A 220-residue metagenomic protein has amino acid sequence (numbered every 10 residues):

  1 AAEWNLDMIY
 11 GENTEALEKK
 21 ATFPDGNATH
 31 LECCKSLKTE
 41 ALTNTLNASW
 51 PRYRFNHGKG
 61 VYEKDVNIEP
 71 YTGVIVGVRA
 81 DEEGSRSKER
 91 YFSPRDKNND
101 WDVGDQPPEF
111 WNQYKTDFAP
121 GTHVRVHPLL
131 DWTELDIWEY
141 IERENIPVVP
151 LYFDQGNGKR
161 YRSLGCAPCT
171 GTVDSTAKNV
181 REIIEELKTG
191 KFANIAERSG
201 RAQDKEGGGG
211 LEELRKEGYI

Functional and structural regions predicted by a protein language model:
A1-I220: Nucleotide-activated chemistry modules centered on ATP-dependent adenylation/adenylyltransferase
